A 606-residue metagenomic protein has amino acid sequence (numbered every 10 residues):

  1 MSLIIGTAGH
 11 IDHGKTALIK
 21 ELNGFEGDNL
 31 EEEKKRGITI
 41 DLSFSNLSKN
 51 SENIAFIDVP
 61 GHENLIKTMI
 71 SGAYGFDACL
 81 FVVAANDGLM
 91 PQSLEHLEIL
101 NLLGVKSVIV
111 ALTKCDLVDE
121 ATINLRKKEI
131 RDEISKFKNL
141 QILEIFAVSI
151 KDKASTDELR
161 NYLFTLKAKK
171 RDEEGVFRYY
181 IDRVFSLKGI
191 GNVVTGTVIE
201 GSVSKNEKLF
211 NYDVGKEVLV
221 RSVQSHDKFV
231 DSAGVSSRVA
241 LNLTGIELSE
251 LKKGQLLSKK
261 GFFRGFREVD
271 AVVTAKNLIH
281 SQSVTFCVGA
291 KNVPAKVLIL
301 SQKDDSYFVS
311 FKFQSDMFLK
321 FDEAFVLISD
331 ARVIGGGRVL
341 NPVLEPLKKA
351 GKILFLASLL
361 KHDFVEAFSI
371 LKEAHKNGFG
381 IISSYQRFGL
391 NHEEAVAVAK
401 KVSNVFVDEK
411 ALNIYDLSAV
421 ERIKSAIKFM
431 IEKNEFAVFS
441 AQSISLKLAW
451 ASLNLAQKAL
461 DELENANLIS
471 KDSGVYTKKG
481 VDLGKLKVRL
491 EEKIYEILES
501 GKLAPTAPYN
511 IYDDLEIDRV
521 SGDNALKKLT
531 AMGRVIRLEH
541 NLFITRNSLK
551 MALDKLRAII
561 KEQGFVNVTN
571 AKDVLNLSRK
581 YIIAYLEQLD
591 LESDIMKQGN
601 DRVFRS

Functional and structural regions predicted by a protein language model:
M1-F56: Conserved G1/Walker A P-loop phosphate-binding module
A8-H10, E32, R36-I38, N46-S48 (+9 more regions): Replace "in large, NTP-powered and nucleic-acid-processing enzymes" with "in large, NTP-powered factors and other
D12, L18, G37, D58 (+11 more regions): Residue-level signature of catalytic and energy-coupling elements of molecular machines, predominantly ATP/GTP-dependent
N29, M90-P91, L117-T122, K153-E158 (+1 more regions): Switch/connector loops and helix/strand junctions flanking conserved nucleotide-binding motifs in nucleotide-processing
P60-N64, Y74-E95, V105-N124: Conserved Switch II/interswitch segment of TRAFAC-class P-loop GTPases
C115, D132-L278: Conserved catalytic-core segments of large NTP-driven translation/proteostasis enzymes
K208-F368, Q457: Beta-strand/loop-dominated core regions that host nucleotide or nucleotide-derived cofactor-binding catalytic loops
R221, L298, D305, F318 (+1 more regions): C-terminal non-catalytic scaffold/interaction domains in large multidomain proteins
